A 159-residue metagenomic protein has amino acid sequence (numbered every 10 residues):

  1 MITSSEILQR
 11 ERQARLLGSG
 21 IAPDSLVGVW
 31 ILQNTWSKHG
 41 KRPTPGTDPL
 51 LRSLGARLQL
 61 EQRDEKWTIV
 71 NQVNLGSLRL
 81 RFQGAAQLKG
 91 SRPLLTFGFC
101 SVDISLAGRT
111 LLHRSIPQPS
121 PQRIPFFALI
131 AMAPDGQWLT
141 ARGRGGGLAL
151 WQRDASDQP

Functional and structural regions predicted by a protein language model:
I2-P159: Soluble ligand-binding/transfer domains with enclosed cavities or grooves
